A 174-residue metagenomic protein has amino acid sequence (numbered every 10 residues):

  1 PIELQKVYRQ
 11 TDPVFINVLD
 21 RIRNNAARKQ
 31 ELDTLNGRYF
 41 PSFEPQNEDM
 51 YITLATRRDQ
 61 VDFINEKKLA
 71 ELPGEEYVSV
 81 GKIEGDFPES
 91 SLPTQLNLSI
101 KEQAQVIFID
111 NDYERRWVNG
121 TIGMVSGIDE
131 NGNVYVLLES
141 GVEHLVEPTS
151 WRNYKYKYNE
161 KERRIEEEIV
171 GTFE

Functional and structural regions predicted by a protein language model:
P1-R116, M124-G127, Y135: Conserved helicase motor core of P-loop NTPases
D112-E174: Conserved helicase C-terminal RecA-like lobe
